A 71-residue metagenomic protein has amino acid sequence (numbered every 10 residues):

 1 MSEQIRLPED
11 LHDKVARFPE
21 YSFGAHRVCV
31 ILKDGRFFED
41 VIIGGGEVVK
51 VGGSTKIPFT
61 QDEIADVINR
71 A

Functional and structural regions predicted by a protein language model:
M1-A71: Motif-centric detector for short Cys/His coordination patterns
